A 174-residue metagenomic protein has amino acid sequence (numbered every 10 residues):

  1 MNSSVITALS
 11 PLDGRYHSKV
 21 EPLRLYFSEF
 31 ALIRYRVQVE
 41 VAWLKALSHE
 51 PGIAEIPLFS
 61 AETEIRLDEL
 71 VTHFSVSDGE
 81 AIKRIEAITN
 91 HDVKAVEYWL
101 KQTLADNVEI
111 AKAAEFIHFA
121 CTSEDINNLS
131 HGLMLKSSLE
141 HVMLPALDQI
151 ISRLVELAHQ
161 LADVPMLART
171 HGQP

Functional and structural regions predicted by a protein language model:
M1-P174: A helix-coil-helix interface module used to build multimeric assemblies and to scaffold catalytic/cofactor sites
